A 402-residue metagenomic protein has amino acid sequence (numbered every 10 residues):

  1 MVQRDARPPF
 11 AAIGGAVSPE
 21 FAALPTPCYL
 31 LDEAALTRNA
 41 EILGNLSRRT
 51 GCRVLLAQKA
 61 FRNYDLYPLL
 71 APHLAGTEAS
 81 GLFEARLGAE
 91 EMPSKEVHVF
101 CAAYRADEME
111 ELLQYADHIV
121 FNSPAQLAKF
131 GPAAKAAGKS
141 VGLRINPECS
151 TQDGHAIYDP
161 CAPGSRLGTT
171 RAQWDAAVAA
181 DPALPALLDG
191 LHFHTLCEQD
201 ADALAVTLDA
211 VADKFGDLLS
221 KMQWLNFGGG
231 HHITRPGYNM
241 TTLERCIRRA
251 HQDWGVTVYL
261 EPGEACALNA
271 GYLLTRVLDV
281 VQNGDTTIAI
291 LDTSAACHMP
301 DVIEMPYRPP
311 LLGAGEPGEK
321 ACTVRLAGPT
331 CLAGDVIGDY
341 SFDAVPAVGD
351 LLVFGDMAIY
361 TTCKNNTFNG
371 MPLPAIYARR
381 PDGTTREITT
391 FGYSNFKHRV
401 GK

Functional and structural regions predicted by a protein language model:
R7-S94, V99-Y104, E108, S294 (+2 more regions): N-terminal capping/small domains of soluble enzymes
P19-L24, G190-H194, G228: A short small-residue
C52-W224, C246: Active-site-proximal beta-alpha core segment in soluble small-molecule metabolic enzymes
C149-T151, C197, I233, C266 (+1 more regions): Feature marks short, surface-exposed loop/turn motifs that line or immediately flank catalytic pockets and channel
H194-L196, L225-T234, P262-A265: Glycine-rich beta-strand-to-loop/alpha-helix junction loops that act as flexible
A205-A210, N239-C246, T275, S341: Charged helix-capping and loop-helix junction motifs
C246, T257-K402: Charged (often Lys/Glu-rich) extended helix/loop segments that serve as interaction or gating elements
H251: Active-site neighborhood of glycoside hydrolase catalytic domains
